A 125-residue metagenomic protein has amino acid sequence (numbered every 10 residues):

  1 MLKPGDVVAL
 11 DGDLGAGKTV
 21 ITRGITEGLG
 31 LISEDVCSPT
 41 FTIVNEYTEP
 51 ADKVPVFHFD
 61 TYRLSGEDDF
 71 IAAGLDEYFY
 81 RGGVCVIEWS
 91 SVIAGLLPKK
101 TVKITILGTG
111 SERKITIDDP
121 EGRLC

Functional and structural regions predicted by a protein language model:
M1-G5: Phosphate-binding P-loop
V8-L10: Hydrophobic anchor at the beta1->P-loop junction of P-loop NTPases
L14: The conserved Walker
K18: Conserved lysine of the Walker
I32-E46: Short beta-strand-centered segment that lines the nucleotide-binding/catalytic pocket of NTP-utilizing
V56-L64: Switch II (G3) loop of P-loop NTPases
S65-C125: Short phosphate-coordinating micro-motif centered on Lys-Gly-acidic
